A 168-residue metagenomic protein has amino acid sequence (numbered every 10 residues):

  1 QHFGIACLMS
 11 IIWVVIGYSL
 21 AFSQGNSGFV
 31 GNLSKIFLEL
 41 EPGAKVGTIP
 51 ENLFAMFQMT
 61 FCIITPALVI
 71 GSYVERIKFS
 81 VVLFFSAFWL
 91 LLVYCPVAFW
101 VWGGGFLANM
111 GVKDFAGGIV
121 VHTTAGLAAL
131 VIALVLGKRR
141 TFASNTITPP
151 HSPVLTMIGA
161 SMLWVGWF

Functional and structural regions predicted by a protein language model:
Q1-F168: Hydrophobic alpha-helical transmembrane bundles of multi-pass membrane proteins
